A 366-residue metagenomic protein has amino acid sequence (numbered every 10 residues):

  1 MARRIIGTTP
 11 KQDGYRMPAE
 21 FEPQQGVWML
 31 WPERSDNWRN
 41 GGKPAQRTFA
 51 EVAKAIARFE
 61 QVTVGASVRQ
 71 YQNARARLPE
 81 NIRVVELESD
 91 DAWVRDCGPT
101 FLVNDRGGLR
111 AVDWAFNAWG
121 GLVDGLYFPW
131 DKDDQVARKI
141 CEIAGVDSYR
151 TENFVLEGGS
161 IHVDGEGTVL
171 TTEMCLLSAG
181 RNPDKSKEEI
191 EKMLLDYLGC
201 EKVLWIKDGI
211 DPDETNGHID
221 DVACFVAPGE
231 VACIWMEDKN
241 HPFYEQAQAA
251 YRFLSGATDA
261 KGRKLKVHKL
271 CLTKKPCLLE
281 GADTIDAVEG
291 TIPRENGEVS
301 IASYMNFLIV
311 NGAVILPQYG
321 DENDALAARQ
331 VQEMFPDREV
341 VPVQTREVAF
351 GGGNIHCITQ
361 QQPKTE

Functional and structural regions predicted by a protein language model:
M1-E366: Histidine/cysteine-enriched polar flanking segments
